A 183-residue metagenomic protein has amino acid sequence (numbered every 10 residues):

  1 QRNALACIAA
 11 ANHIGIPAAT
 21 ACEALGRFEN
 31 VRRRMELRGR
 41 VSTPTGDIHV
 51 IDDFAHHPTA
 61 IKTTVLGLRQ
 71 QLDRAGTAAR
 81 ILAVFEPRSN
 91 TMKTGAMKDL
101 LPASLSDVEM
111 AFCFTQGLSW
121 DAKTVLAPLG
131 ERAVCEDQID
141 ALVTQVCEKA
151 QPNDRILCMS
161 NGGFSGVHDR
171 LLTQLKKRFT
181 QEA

Functional and structural regions predicted by a protein language model:
A6-A183: ATP-dependent carboxylate-amine ligase
